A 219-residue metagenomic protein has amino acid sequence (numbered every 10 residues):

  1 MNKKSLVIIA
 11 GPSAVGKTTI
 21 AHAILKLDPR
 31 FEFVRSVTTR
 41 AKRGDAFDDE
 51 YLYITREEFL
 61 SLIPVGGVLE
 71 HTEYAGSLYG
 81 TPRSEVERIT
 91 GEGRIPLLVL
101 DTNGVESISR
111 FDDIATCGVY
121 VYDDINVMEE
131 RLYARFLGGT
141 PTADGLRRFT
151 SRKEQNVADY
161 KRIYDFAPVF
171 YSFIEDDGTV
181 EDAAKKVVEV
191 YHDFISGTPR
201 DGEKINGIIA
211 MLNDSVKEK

Functional and structural regions predicted by a protein language model:
M1-K4: Phosphate-binding P-loop
I9: Hydrophobic anchor at the beta1->P-loop junction of P-loop NTPases
P12: P-loop (Walker A) phosphate-binding loop of NTP-binding proteins
K17-T18: Walker A/P-loop
K26-V34: Post-Walker A helix-loop "phosphate-sensing" segment adjacent to the P-loop in P-loop NTPases
T38-P96, T102: ATP-dependent small-molecule kinase phosphotransfer cores that center on conserved nucleotide phosphate-binding segments
D45, T90, I95, E106-Y164 (+1 more regions): A glycine- and Lys/Arg-enriched "phosphate-lid" helix/loop adjacent to the NTP-binding pocket of small-molecule kinases
T140-D193, P199-K219: Small-molecule kinase domains that catalyze NTP-dependent phosphoryl transfer to phosphate-bearing small molecules
